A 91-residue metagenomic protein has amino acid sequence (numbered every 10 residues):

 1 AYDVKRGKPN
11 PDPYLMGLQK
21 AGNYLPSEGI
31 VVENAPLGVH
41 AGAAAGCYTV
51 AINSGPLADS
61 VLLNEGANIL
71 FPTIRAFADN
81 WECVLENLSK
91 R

Functional and structural regions predicted by a protein language model:
A1-R91: Asp-based, Mg2+/Mn2+-dependent phosphohydrolase catalytic module
